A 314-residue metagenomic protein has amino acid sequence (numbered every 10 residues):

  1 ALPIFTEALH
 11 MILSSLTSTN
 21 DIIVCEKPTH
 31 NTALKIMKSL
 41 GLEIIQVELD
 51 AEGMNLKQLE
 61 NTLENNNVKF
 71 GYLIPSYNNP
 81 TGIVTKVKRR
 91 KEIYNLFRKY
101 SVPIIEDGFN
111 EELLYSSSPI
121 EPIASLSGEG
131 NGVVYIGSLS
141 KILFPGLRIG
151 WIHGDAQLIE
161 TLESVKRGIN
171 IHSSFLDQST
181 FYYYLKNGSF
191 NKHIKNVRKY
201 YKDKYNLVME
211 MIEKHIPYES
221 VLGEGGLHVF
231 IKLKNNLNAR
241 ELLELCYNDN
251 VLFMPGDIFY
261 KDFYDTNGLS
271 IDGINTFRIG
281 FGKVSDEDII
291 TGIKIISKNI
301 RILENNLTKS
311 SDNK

Functional and structural regions predicted by a protein language model:
A1-Y100, I105, E112-L113, S118-S127 (+2 more regions): Conserved core of the PLP fold type I
T29, G168, Y183-K192, M209-E224 (+3 more regions): Inter-domain helical "communication" segments and dimerization helices that couple sensory or membrane-embedded modules
E129, A239-L243, F253-D286: Active-site-adjacent capping/gating segments
E129-K199: Conserved core segment of the aminotransferase class I/II
H153, F230-K232, G280-G282: Short hydrophobic/aromatic beta-strand micro-patches that form the beta-sheet surface supporting nucleotide- or nucleic
Y182, R198-M209, E219-K232, L242-Y247 (+1 more regions): Conserved glycine-rich beta-strand-loop-beta hairpin in the small C-terminal domain of fold type I
N248, T266-K314: PLP-dependent enzyme catalytic core of the Aspartate aminotransferase-like
